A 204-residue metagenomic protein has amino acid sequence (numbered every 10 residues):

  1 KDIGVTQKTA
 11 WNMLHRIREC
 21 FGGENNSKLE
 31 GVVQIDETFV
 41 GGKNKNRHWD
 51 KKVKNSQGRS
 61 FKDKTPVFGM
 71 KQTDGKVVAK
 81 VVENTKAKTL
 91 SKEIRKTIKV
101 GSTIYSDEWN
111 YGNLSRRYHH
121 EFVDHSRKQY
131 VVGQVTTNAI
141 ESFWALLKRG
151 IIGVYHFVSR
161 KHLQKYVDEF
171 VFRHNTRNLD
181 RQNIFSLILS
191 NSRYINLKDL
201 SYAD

Functional and structural regions predicted by a protein language model:
K1-D204: Residue-level recognition of single "structural anchor" positions that define or cap local secondary structure
